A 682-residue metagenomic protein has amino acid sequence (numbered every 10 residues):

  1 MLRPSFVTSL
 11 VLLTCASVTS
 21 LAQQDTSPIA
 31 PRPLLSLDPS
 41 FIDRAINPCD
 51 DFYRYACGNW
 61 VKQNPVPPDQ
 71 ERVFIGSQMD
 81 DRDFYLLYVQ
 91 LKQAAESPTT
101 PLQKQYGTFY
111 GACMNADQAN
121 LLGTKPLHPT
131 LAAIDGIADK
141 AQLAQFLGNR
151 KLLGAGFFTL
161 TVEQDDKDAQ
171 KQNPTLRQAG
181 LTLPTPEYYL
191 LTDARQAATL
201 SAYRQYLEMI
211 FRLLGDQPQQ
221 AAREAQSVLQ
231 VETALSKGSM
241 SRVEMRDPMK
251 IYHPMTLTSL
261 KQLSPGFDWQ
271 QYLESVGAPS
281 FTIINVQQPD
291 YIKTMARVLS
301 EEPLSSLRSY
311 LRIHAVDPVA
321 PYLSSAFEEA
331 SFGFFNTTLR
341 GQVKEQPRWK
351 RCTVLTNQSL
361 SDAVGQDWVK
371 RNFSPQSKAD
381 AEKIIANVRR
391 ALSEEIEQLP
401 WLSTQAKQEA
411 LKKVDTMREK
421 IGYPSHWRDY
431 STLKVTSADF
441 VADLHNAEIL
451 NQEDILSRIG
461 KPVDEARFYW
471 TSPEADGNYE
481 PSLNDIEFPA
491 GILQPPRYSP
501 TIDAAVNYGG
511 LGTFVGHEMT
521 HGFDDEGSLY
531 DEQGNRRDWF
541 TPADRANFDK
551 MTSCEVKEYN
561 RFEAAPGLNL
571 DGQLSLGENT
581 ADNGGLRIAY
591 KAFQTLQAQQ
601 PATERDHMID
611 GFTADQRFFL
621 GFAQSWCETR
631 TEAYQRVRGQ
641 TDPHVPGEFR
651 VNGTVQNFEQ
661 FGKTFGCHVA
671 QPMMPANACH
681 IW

Functional and structural regions predicted by a protein language model:
L2-L21: Gram-negative bacterial Sec-dependent N-terminal signal peptides
V18-A30: Bacterial Sec-dependent signal peptides at the C-terminal "C-region" and cleavage site
D25-P28, D80, V228, A234 (+8 more regions): Intrinsically disordered, low-complexity linker/terminal regions across diverse proteins
S27-S40: Short, Gly/Pro- and small/polar-rich lid/capping loops
A30-P33, I46-D51, Y55-Q118: Active-site-surrounding "flap" and adjacent substrate/cofactor-binding loops of secreted or lumenal enzymes, prototyped
I42-K62, Y189-R212, T404, L576 (+1 more regions): Hydrophobic/aromatic-rich, well-ordered segments within soluble, folded domains that form packed cores
Q63-P67, T161, T185-E187, S239-R242 (+3 more regions): Short, solvent-exposed loop/turn and secondary-structure capping segments
K92-N387: Noncatalytic, helix-rich "gating/capping" subdomain that lines the substrate-entry/channel surface of large enzyme
